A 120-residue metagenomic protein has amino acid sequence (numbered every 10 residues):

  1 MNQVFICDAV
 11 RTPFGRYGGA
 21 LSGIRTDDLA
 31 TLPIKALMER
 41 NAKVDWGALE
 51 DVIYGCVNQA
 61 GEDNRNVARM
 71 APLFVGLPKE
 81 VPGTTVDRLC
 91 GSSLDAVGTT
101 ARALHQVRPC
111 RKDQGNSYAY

Functional and structural regions predicted by a protein language model:
M1-K35, S92, A96-Y120: Conserved beta-strand-centric core segments of catalytic alpha/beta enzyme folds
F5-D8, E39-K43, A68-F74: Short hydrophobic/aromatic-rich motifs at helix boundaries and adjacent loops
I24, W46, C56-C110: Conserved catalytic cysteine-centered active-site region of acyl-thioester-dependent Claisen-condensing enzymes
A36-E50: Phosphate/pyrophosphate-binding loops at sites that engage ATP/ADP/AMP, CoA/4′-phosphopantetheine, polyphosphate
